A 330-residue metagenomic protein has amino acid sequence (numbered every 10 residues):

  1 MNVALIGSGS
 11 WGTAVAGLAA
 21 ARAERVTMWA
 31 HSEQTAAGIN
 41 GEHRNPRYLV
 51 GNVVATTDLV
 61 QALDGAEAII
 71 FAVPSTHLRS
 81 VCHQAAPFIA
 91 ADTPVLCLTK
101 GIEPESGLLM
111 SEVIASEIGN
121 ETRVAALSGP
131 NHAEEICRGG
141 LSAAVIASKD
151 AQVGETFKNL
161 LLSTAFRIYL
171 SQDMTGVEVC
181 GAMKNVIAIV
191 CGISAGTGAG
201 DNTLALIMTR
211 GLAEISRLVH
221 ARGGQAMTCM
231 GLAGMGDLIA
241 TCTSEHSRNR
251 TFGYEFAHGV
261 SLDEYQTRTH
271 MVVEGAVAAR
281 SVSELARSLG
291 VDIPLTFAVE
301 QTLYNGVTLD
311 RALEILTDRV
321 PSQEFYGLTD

Functional and structural regions predicted by a protein language model:
M1-D58, D64, Q84: NAD(P)+-binding Rossmann beta1-loop-alpha1 motif at the extreme N-terminus of oxidoreductases
N52, T56-L141, F157: Rossmann-like NAD(P)(H) cofactor-binding subdomain of soluble oxidoreductases
D64-G65, M183, M235: Alpha-helix C-terminal capping/helix-to-coil transition sites in glycosyltransferase folds
H77, F88, V113, E117-R123 (+1 more regions): Internal alpha-helical scaffold of NAD(P)-dependent oxidoreductase catalytic cores
C97, R123-S128, I168-Q172, G231 (+1 more regions): General beta-strand structural signal in soluble alpha/beta enzymes
C191-A195, H220-M230, G234-D330: NAD(P)-dependent Rossmann-like dehydrogenase/reductase catalytic/cofactor-binding core
